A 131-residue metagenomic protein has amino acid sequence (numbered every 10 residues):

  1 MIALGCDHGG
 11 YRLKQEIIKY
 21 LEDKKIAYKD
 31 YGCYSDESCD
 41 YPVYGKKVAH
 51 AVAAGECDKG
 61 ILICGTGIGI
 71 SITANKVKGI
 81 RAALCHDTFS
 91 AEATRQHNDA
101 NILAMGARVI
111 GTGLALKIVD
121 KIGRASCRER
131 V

Functional and structural regions predicted by a protein language model:
M1-I2, C57-G60, G79-R81: Short active-site oxyanion
M1-Y20: N-terminal beta1-alpha1 ligand-phosphate binding loop
K19-A27: Short helix-loop-beta junction
A27-S38: A short beta-strand-loop structural module common to alpha/beta enzyme folds
Y44-L62, T66: Short, structured active-site "lid" loops
I63, I68-G111: Mid-chain, well-packed structural core segment of small domains
G111-R124: Two-component system phosphotransfer/interaction surface
A125-V131: Conserved small/polar residues in nucleotide/adenosyl-binding loops
